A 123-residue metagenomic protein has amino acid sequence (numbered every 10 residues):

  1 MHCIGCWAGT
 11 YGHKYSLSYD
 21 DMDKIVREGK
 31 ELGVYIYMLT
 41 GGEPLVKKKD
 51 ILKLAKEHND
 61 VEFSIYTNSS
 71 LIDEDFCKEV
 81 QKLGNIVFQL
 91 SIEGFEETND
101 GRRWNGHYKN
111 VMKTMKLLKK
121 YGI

Functional and structural regions predicted by a protein language model:
M1-D20: Canonical Radical SAM [4Fe-4S] cluster-binding loop centered on the CxxxCxxC motif and its immediate flanking residues
Y19-L39, K47-I123: Radical SAM/AdoMet-radical enzyme domain recognition
